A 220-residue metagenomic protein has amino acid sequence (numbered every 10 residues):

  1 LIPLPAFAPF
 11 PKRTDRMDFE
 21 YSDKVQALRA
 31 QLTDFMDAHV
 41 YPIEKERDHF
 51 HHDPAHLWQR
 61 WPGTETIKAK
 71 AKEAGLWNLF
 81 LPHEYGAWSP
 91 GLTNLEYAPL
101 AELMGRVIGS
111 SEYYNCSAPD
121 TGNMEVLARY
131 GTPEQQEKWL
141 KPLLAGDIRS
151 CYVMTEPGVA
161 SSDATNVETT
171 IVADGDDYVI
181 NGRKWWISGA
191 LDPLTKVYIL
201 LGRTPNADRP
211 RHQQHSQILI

Functional and structural regions predicted by a protein language model:
L1-P11: Low-complexity proline/serine/threonine-rich segments in eukaryotic and viral proteins
F10-S117, E134-A145, R149, S161: Amphipathic, small/basic residue-rich leader segments at the start of a protein or domain
S117-M124: Short, conserved phosphate-binding/catalytic loop or strand-edge motifs used in phosphoryl-/nucleotidyl-transfer
M124-Y130, Y152-V153, A207: Flexible, glycine-rich active-site loops centered on histidine and acidic residues that chelate a metal or position
G146-T155, L200: A short, Trp-centered hydrophobic/proline-enriched beta-strand micro-motif
V159-D163, Y178: Hydrophobic, small-residue-rich alpha-helical packing segments that form membrane-like cores
T169-V172: A structural signal for short hydrophobic beta-strand segments in well-ordered beta-sheet cores
D177, N181-I220: A short core secondary-structure module
